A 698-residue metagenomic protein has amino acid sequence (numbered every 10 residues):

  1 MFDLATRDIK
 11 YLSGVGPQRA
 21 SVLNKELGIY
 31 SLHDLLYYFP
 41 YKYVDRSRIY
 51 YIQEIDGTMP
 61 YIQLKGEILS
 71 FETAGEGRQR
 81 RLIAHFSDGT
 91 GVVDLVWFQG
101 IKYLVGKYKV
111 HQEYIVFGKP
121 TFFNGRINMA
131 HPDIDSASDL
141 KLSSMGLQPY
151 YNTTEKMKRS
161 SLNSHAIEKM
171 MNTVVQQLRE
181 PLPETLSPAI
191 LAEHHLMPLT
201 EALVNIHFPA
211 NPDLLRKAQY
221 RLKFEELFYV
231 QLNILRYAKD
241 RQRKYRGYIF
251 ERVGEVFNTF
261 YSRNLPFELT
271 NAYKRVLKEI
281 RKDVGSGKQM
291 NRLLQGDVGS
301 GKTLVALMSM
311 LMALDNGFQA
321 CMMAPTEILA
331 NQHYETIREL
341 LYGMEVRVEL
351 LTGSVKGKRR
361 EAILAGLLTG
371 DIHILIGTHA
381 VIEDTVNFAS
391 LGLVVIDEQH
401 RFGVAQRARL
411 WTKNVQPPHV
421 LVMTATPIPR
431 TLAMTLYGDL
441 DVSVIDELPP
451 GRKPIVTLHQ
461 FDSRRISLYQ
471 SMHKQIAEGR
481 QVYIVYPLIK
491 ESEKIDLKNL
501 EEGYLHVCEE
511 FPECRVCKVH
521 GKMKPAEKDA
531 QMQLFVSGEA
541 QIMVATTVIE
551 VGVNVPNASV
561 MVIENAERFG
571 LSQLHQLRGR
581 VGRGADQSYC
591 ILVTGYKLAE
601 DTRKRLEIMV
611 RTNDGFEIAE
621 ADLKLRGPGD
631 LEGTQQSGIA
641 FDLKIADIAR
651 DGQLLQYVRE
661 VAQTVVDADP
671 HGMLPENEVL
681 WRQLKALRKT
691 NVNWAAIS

Functional and structural regions predicted by a protein language model:
M1-S13, K25, V230, D240: Long, highly charged, low-complexity intrinsically disordered interaction regions that mediate electrostatic DNA/RNA
Y38-L69: OB-fold nucleic-acid-binding modules
E67, K119-P120, N233, A566 (+1 more regions): Short, surface-exposed secondary-structure boundary micro-motifs
A74-N264: Upstream accessory/linker segments immediately N-terminal to the RecA-like ATPase cores of bacterial MutS and a subset
N128-P132, A137, L393, R409-W411 (+9 more regions): N-terminal cationic and glycine-rich segments that engage phosphates or anionic surfaces
R275-K278, Q289-E607, H671: Inter-lobe coupling/hinge segments of SF2-like helicase ATPases
E513, M532-I542, I549-P556, M561-E564 (+4 more regions): Accessory helical-bundle/CTD segments and flexible terminal tails appended to RecA-like ATPase motors
